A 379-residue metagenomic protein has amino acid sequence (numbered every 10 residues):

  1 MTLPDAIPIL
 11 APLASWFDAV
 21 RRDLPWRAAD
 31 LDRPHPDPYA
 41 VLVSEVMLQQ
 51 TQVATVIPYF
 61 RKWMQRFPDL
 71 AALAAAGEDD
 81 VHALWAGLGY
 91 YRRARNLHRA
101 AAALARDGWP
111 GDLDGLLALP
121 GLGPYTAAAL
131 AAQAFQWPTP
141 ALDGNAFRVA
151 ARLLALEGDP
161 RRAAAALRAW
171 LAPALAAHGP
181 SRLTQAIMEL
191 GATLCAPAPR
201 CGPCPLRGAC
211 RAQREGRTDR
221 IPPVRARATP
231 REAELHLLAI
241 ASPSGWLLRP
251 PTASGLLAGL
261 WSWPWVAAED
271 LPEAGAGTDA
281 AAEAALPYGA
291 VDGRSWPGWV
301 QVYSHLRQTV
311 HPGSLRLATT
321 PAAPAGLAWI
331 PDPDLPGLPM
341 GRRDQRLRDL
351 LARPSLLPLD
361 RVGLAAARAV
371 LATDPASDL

Functional and structural regions predicted by a protein language model:
M1-A28, P34, A192-L379: Intrinsically disordered, low-complexity, charged terminal extensions of DNA damage-control enzymes
P4-I7, P12, W16-D219, P230-E232: Catalytic cores of DNA base-excision repair glycosylases
